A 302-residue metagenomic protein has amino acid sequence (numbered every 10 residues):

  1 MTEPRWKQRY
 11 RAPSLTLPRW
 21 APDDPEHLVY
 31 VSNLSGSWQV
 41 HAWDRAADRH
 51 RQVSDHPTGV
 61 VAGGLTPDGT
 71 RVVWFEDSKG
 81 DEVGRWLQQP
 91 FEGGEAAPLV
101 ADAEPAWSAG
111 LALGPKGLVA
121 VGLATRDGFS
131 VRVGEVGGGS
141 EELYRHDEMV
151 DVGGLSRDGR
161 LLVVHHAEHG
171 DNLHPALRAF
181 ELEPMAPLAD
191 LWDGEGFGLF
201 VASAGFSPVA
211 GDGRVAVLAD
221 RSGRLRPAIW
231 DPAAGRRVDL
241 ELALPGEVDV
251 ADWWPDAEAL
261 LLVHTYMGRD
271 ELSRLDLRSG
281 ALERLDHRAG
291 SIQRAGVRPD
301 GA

Functional and structural regions predicted by a protein language model:
T2-A302: Peripheral, non-catalytic segments that deliver or gate enzyme domains
